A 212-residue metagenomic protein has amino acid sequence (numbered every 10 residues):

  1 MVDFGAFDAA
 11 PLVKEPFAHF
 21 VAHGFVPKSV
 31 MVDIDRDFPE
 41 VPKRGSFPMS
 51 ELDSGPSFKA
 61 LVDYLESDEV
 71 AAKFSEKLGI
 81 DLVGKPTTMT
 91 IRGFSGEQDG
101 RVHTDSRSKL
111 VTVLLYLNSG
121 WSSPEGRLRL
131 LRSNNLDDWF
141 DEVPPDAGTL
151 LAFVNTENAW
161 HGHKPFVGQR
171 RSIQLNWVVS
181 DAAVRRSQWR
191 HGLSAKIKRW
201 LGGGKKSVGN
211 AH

Functional and structural regions predicted by a protein language model:
M1-A152, T156-H212: Fe(II)/2-oxoglutarate oxygenase catalytic core
